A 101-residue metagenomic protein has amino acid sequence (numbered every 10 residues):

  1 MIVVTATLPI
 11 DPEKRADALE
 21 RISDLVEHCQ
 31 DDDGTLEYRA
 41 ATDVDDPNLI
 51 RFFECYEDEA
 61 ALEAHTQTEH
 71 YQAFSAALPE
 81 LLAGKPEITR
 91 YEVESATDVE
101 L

Functional and structural regions predicted by a protein language model:
I2-L8: Active-site-flanking beta-strand signature of metal-NTP-handling nucleotidyl enzymes and homologous cyclase-like
I10-A16: Short, surface-exposed ligand-recognition loops at beta-strand->loop->(often short) alpha-helix junctions that present
E20-S23, G34: ABC family nucleotide-binding domain
I22, V26, S75: Short amphipathic alpha-helical/adjacent loop interface patches that line ligand and macromolecule-binding sites
E27-R51: Short, glycine- and small/hydrophobic-rich beta-strand elements in well-ordered beta-sheets
Q30-E37, C55-T89: An amphipathic, aromatic/His-enriched active-site/gating alpha helix that lines ligand/cofactor pockets
A41-D45, A76-L101: Glycine-rich beta-strand-turn "strand-cap" elements at beta-sheet edges
